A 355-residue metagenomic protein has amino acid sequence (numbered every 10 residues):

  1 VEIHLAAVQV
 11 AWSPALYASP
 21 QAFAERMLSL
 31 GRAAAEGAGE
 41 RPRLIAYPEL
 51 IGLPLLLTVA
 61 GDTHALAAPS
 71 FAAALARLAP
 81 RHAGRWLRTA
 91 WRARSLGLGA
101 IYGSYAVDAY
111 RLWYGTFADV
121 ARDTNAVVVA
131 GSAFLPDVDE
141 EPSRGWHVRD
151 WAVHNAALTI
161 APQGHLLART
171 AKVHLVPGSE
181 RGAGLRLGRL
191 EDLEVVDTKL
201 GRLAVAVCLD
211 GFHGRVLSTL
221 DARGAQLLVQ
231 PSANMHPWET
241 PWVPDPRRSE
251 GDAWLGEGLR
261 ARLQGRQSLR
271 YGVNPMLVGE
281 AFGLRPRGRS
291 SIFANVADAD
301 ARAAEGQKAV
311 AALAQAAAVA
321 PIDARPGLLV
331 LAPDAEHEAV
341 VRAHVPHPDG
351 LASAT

Functional and structural regions predicted by a protein language model:
V1-R43, L50-A60: N-terminal, active-site-proximal structural segment of metallo-dependent hydrolase catalytic domains
E2-P20, R169-K172, G201-D210, V229: Active-site-proximal beta-strand elements of phosphoester/diester hydrolases
A33-A161, M235, W242-W254: Cys-nucleophile CN-hydrolase/nitrilase-fold catalytic domain and related Cys-dependent amidase chemistry that acts on
P48, Q163, R169-T170, L313-A316: Short hydrophobic alpha-helix segments
G115-V129, C208-A332: CN hydrolase (nitrilase-like) catalytic-core segments centered on the catalytic cysteine and neighboring Lys/Glu
N155-T159, E194, R289-F293, V341: Short beta-strand scaffold segments in enzyme catalytic cores
K172-L187, L331-P333, A343: A short, polar/charged loop-to-alpha-helix boundary motif
D323-T355: A short C-terminal boundary segment appended to hydrolase-like catalytic domains
